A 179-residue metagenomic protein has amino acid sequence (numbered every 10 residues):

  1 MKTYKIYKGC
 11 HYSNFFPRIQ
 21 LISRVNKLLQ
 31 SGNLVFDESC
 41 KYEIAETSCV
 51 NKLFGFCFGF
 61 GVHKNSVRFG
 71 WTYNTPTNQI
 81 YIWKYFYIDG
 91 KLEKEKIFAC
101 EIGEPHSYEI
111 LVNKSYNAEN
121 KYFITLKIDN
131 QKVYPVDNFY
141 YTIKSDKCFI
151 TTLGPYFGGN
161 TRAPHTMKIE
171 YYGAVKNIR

Functional and structural regions predicted by a protein language model:
K2-I82: Secretory/extracellular carbohydrate-interaction modules and structurally similar beta-sandwich "look-alikes"
V25, E101-G103, R162: Surface-exposed coil/turn segments at beta-strand junctions on protein surfaces, enriched
L34-F36, F86, V112-K114: Short beta-strand segments enriched in hydrophobic/aromatic residues within well-folded beta-rich domains
Y81-S107: Short, aromatic/His-centered strand-loop micro-motif at the edge of beta-sheets
F86, L126-K127: Short aromatic-centered micro-motifs
K91-K96, Q131-D137: Surface-exposed loop/edge segments in extracytoplasmic proteins
E104-N117, Y122-L126: Short tryptophan-centered beta-strand motifs in secreted/extracellular beta-sheet-rich domains of glycan-recognition
P135-G173: Flexible glycan-contacting loops in extracellular carbohydrate-active proteins
